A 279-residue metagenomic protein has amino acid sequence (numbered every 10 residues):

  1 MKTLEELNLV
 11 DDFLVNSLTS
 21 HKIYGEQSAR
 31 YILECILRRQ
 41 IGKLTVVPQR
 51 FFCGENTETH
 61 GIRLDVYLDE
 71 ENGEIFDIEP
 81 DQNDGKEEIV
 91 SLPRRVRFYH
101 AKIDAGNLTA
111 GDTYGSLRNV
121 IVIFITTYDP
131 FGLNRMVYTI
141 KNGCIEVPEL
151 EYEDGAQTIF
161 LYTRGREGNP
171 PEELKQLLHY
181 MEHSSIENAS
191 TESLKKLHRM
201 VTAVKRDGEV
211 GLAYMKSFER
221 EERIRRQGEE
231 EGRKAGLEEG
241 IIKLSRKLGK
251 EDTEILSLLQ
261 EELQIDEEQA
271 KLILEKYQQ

Functional and structural regions predicted by a protein language model:
M1-E6, F13, Y67, F76-D81 (+1 more regions): Short, charged alpha-helical interaction segments and adjacent helix-coil junctions
M1-Q157, E167, R223, Q227: Accessory alpha/beta interaction modules
I145-E146, E153-E167, P171-E172, Q176-H183: Upstream accessory/linker segments immediately N-terminal to the RecA-like ATPase cores of bacterial MutS and a subset
